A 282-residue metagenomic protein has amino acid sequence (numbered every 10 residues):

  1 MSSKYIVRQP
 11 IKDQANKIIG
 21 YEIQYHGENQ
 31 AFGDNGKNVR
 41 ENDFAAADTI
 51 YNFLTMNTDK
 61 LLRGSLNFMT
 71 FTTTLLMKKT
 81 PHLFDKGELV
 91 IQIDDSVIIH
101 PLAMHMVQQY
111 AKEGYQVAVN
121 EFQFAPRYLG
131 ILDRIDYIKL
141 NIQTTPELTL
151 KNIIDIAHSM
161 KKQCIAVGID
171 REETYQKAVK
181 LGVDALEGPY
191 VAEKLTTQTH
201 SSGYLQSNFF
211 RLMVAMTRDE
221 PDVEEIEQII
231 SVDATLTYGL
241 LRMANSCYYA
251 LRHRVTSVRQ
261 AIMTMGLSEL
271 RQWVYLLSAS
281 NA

Functional and structural regions predicted by a protein language model:
M1-E88, D95-L102, Q109: Bacterial c-di-GMP phosphodiesterase EAL domain
Y5-K12, I18-Y25, N67-F71, V90-I93 (+7 more regions): Long, contiguous hydrophobic alpha-helical segments, chiefly transmembrane helices and signal peptides
G20-N29, T72, T144, F210-E227: Short N-terminal secondary-structure initiator segments
V39-D43, L61-S65, Q109-E113, A157-H158 (+3 more regions): N-terminal start-of-chain detector that recognizes signal peptides and the immediate post-cleavage beginning
A45, I169-A282: Conserved alpha-helical "signature site" that marks functionally important helical segments or helix/loop junctions
A47-I50, T72-T73, P146-E147, D219 (+1 more regions): A conditional alpha-helix N-cap/helix-loop micro-motif detector
L83-Y190: The catalytic core of metal-dependent phosphodiesterases that act on cyclic dinucleotides
